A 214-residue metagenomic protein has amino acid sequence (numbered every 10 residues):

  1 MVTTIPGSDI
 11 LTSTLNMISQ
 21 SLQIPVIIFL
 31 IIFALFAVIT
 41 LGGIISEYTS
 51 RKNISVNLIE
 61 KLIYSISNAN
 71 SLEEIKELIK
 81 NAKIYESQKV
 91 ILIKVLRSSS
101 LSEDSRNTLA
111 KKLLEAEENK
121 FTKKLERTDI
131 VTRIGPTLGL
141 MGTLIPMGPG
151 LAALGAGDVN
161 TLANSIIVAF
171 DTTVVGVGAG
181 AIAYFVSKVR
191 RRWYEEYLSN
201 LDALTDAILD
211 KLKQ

Functional and structural regions predicted by a protein language model:
T3-I5, D9-N16, S46-T49, D206 (+1 more regions): Terminal, compositionally biased segments
T3-Q20, T108-K120: Interfacial loop/helix-cap signal at membrane boundaries in integral membrane proteins
S8-L11, L15-I18, K124-G178: Helix-termination/interfacial motifs at the ends of transmembrane alpha-helices
S19-N68: Transmembrane alpha-helix/interfacial motif
F29-I39, M141-G148, G180-Y184: Alpha-helical transmembrane segments
T40-I54, A153-A156, S187-E195: Perimembrane helix-loop junctions in membrane proteins
I59-L138, R192-Q214: Predominantly long cytosolic amphipathic alpha-helical stalk/bundle segments
T161-Q214: Channel- or pocket-lining gating/hinge segments that regulate access to a cavity or pore
